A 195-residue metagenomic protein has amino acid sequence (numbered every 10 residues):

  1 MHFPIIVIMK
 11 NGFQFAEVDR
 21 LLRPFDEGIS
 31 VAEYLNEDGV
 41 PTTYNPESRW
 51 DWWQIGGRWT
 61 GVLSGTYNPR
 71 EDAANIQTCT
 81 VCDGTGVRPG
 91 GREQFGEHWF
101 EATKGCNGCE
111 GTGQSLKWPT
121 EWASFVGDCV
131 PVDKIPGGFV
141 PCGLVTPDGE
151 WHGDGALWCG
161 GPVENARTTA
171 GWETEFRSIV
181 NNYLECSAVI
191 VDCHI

Functional and structural regions predicted by a protein language model:
M1-L184, I195: Acidic (Asp/Glu-rich) sequence patches and key acidic residues that form negatively charged surfaces used
S187-I190: C-terminal interaction-tip segments
